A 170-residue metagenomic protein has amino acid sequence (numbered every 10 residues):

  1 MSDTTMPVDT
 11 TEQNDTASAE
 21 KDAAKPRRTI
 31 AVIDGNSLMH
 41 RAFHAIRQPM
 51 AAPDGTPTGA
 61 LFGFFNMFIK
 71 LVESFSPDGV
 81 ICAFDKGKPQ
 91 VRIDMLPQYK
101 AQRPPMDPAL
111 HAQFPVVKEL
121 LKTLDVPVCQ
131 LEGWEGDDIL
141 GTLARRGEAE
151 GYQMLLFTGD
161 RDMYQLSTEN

Functional and structural regions predicted by a protein language model:
S2-D9, N14, K21-F157, R161-N170: Noncatalytic, basic helical substrate-engagement surface that gates or grips nucleic-acid strands
